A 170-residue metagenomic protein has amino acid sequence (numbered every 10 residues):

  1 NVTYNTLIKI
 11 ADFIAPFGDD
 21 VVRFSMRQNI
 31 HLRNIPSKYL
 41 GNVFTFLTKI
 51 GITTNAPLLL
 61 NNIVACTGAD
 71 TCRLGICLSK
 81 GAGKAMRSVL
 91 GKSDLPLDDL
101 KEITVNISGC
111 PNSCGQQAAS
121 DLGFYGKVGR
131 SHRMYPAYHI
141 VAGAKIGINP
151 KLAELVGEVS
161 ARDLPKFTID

Functional and structural regions predicted by a protein language model:
N1-R133: Small-residue-enriched alpha-helical segments and adjacent helix-cap loops that form tight helix-helix packing
A118-D170: Mobile "lid/hinge" segments at catalytic clefts and subdomain interfaces of large enzymes
